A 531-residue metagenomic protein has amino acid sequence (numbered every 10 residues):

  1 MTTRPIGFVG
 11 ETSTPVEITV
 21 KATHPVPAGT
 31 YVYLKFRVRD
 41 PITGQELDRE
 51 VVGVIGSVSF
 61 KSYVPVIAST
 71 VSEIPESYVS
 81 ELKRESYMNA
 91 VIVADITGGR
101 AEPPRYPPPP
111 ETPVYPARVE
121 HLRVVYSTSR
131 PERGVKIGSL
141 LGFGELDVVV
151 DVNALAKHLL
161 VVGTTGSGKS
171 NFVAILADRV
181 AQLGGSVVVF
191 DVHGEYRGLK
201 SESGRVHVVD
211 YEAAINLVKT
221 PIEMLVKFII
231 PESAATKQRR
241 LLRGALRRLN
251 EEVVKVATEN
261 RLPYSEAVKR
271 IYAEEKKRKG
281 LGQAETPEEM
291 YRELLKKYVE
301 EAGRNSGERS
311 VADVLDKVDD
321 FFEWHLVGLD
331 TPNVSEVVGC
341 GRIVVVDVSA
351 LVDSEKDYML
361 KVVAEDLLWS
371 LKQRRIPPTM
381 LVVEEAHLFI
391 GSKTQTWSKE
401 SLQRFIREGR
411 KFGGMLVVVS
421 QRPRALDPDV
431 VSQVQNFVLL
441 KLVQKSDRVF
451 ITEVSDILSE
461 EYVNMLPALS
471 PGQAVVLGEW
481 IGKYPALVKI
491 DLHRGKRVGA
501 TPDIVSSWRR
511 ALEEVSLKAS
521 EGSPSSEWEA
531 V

Functional and structural regions predicted by a protein language model:
M1-H158, L176, R374-P377, F437: Basic- and hydrophobic-enriched, low-structure N-terminal and domain-boundary segments that flank ATP-binding catalytic
F60-K61, D95-T97, A156, H193-Y196 (+6 more regions): Conserved nucleotide-binding/hydrolysis micro-motifs of P-loop NTPases
S86, K157, G184-G185, S203-R205 (+3 more regions): Short glycine-/polar-rich loops that comprise or flank the Walker A/P-loop and associated switch/sensor motifs
E132-Y211, P428, V449-I451, I457 (+4 more regions): Glycine-rich phosphate-binding loop of nucleotide-binding enzymes
F190, V383, V419-S420: Hydrophobic residues in beta-strands of the RecA-like P-loop NTPase core, especially within AAA+ ATPase
G194, G198-K200, G204-H207, L217-R404 (+2 more regions): P-loop NTPase motor domains
F228-P231, F405-L487: Conserved ATP-driven motor cores of ASCE-family P-loop NTPases powering translocation/secretion/packaging/pilus
R278, G472-V531: Conserved P-loop NTPase motor module
